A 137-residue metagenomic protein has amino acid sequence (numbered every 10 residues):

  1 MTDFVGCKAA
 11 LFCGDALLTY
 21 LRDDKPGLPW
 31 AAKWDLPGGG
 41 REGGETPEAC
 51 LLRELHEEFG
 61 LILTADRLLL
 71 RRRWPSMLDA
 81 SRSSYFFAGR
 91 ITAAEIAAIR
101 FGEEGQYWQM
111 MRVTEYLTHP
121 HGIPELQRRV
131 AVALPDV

Functional and structural regions predicted by a protein language model:
M1-D35, L63: N-terminal strand-loop-strand
C13-D15, R72-A98, Q109-E115, R129-P135: Active-site-adjacent beta-strand/loop module that shapes the phosphate/pyrophosphate-binding cleft
R22, G38, V113: Active-site donor-binding loop signature of nucleotide-sugar glycosyltransferases
W34-D35, F101-E104: Short glycine-enriched loop/turn motifs at secondary-structure junctions
L36-R71: The catalytic Nudix box helix
R41, Y116-L117: A generic structural signal for short hydrophobic patches within well-formed alpha-helices
I96-G102, H119-I123: Short, charged, solvent-exposed linker or helix-capping segments at domain edges/interfaces that act as flexible hinges
